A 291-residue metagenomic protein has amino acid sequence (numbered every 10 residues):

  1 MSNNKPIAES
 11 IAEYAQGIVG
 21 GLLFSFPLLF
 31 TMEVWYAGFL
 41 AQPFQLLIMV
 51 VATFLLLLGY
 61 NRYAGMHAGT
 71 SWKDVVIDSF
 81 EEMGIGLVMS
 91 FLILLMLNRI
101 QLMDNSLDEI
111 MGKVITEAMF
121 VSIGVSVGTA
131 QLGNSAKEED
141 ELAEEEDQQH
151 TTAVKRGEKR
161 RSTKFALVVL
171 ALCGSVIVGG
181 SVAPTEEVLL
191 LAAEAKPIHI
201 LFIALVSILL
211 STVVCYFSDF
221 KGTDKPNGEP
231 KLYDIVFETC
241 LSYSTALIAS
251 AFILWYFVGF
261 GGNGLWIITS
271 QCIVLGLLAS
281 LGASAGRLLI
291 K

Functional and structural regions predicted by a protein language model:
M1-L55: N-terminal signal-anchor module of multipass membrane proteins
S2-P6, L58-S71, Q131, F217-P226 (+1 more regions): C-terminal ends of transmembrane helices
I7-Y14, T152-V178, L191-L201, L232-T239 (+1 more regions): Membrane-water interface at loop-to-transmembrane-helix junctions
A15-P27, G84-L92, T116-T129, S162-T185 (+4 more regions): Alpha-helical transmembrane segments of multi-pass integral membrane proteins
A37-V50, T163-A166, L189-L209: Transmembrane alpha-helix entry/boundary detector in multi-pass membrane proteins
Q45-Y60, I200-D219, T245-A246, L278: Generic alpha-helical transmembrane segments
G69-V168, I290: Membrane-interface helix-loop-helix junctions at boundaries between adjacent transmembrane segments
G174-L232: Transmembrane helical segments that form the transport core of multi-pass membrane transport proteins
